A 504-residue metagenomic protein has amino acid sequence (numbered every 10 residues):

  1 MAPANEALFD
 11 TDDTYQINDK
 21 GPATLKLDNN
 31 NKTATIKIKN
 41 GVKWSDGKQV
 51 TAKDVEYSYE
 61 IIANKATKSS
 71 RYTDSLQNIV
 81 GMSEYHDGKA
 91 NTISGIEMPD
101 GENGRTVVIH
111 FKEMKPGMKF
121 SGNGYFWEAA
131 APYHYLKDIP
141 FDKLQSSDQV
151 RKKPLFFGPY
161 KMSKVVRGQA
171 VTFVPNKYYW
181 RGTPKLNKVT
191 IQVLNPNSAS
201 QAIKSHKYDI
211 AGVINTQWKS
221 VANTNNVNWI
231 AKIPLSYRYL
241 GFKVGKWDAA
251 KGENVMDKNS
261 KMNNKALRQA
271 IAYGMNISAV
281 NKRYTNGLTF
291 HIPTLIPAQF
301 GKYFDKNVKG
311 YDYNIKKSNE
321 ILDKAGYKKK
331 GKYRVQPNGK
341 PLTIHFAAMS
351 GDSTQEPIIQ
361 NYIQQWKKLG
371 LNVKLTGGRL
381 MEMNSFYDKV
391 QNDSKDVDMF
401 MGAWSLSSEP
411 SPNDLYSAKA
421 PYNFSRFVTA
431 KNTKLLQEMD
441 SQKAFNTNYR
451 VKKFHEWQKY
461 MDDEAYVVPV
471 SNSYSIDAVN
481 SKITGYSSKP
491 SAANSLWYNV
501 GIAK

Functional and structural regions predicted by a protein language model:
M1-N29, L155: N-terminal lobe/hinge region of extracytoplasmic solute-binding protein
A23-S75, S260-K261: Aromatic- and charge-enriched surface segment that lines or borders ligand/interaction sites
G47, I203-K204, I210-V213, V227-W229 (+3 more regions): Periplasmic binding protein-like
R71-D138: Surface-exposed binding/hinge segments that line and control ligand-binding clefts or catalytic entry sites
G122-G182, K188: Gly/Pro-rich hinge or "lid" segments in bacterial periplasmic/extracellular proteins
Q145-R151, P175-V221, N372: Ligand-site clamp/hinge motif
N259-Q364: Append "and occasionally in soluble cytosolic enzymes with long acidic Gly/Pro-rich linkers
A272-F304, T354-I363, D388-K504: Detector for C-terminal structural segments
